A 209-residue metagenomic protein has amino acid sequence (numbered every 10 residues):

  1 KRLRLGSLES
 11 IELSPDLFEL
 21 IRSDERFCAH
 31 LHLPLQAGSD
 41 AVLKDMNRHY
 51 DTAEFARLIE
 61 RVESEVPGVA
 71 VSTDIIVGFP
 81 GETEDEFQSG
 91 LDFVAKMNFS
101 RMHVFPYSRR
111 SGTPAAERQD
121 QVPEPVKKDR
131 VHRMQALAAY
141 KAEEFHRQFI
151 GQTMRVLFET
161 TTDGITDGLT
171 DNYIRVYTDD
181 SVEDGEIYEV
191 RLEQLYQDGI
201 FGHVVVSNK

Functional and structural regions predicted by a protein language model:
K1-E84: Conserved SAM/AdoMet-binding glycine-rich loop
L5, L33, D74, V94 (+4 more regions): Conserved, mostly hydrophobic/aromatic
E12-D16, L35-M46, V77-E84, S100-P125 (+2 more regions): Flexible glycine/acidic-rich beta-alpha junction loops that bind and position SAM and/or redox cofactors in anaerobic
P15-A29, E82-F99, E124-D129, F158: Short, electropositive alpha-helical surface patch
A29-L31, L43-K44, P67-T73, D85-F87 (+6 more regions): Extended hydrophobic-aromatic, low-complexity segments
L31, A53-S64, Q88-K96, F105-T113 (+1 more regions): Proteins enriched for Cys/Gly/acidic motifs involved in redox and nucleic-acid/cofactor modification
E117-K209: Terminal RNA-binding accessory module
